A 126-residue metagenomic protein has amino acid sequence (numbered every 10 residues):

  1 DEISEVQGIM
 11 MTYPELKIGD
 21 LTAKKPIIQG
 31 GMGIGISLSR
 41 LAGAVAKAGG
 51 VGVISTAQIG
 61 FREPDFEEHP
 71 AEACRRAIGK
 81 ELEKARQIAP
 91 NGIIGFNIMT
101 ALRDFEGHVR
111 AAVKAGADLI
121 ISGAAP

Functional and structural regions predicted by a protein language model:
D1-I9: N-terminal amphipathic/basic-hydrophobic helices that include classical n-h-c signal peptides and signal-anchor
G8-P126: Active-site entrance/lid segments in N-terminal catalytic domains of soluble metabolic enzymes
